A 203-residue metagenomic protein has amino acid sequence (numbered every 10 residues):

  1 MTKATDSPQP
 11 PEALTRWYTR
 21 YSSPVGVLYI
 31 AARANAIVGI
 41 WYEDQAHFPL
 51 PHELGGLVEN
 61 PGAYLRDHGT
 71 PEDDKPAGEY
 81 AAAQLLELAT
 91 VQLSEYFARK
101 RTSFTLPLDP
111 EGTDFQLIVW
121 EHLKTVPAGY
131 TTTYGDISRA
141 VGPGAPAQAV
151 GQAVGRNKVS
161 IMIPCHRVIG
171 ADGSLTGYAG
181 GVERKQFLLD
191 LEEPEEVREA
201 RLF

Functional and structural regions predicted by a protein language model:
M1-G144, E195-F203: Basic nucleic-acid-binding alpha-helical/helix-turn surface characteristic of O6-alkylguanine DNA
V38, Q148, S160: Glycine-centered loop/turn positions within well-structured domains that cap or flank conserved ligand/cofactor-binding
T90, K158, V182: Short amphipathic alpha-helical/adjacent loop interface patches that line ligand and macromolecule-binding sites
A145-N157: Regulatory, non-catalytic segments
I161-V168: Short Lys/Arg-enriched helix C-cap and helix-to-coil transition segments that create basic nucleic-acid-contact patches
A171-F203: …primarily DNA-binding HTH/wHTH and HhH modules…
